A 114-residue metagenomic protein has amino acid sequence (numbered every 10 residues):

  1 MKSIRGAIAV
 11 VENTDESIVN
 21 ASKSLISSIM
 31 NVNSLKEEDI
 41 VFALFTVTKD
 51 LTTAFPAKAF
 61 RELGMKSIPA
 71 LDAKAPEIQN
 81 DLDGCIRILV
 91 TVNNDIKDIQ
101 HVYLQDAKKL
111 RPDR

Functional and structural regions predicted by a protein language model:
M1-R114: Terminal domain-initiation and capping elements
